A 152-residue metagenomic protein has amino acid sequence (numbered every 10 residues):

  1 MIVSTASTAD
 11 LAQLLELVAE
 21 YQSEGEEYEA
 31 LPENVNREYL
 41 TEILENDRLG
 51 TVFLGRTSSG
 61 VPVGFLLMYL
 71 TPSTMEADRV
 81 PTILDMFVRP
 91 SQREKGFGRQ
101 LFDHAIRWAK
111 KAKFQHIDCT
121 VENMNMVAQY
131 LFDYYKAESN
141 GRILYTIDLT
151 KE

Functional and structural regions predicted by a protein language model:
I2-E16: A short beta-loop-alpha structural element at the N-terminal edge of CoA-dependent acyl/N-acetyltransferase catalytic
Q22-E42: Conserved GNAT-fold acetyl-CoA-binding loop/helix
E42-L54, T82: A short helix-loop-beta-strand connector motif used in the catalytic cores of GNAT acetyltransferases and, in some
L54, V61-L70, T82: Conserved beta-strand in the GNAT
I83, I117-V121: Conserved hydrophobic beta-strand within the GNAT/NAT acetyltransferase core sheet that lines the active-site cleft
M86-R93: A short, internal acetyl-CoA/4′-phosphopantetheine-binding micro-motif in the GNAT/acyltransferase core
R89, Q100-H116: Conserved acyl-CoA
R99, N123-G141: Conserved active-site alpha-helix within GNAT-family acetyltransferase domains
